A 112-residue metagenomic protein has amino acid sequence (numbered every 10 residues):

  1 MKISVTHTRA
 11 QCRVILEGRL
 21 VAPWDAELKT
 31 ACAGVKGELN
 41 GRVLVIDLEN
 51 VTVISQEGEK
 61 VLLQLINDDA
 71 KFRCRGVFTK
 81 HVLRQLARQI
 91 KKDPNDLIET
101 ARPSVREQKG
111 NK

Functional and structural regions predicted by a protein language model:
M1-K112: STAS-like cytosolic regulatory interaction modules
